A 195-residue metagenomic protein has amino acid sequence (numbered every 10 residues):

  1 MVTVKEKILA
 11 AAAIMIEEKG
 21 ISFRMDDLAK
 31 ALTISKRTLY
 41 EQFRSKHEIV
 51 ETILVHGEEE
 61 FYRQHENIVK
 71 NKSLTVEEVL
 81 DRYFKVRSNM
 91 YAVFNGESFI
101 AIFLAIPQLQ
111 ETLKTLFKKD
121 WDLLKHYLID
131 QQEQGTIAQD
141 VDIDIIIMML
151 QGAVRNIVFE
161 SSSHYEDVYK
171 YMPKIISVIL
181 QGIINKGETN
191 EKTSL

Functional and structural regions predicted by a protein language model:
M1-S22, D26-A31, E48: Basic, helix-initiating cap at the start of DNA-binding domains
G20-I21, E41, A138: Helix-turn-helix/winged-helix DNA-binding modules
M25, L54-Y62: Short, basic, alpha-helical segments at the C-terminal edge of helix-turn-helix-like DNA-binding modules
T33-F43: Short hydrophobic/aromatic patch on the recognition helix
S45-E51, E60: Short amphipathic alpha-helical segment with a characteristic S/N-K-E followed by hydrophobic residues
T52, E66-V93, I146-L150: Hydrophobic alpha-helical connector segments
S88-L123: Short secondary-structure transition hinges
E133-S177, E188-L195: Hydrophobic/aromatic-rich alpha-helical bundle segments in the mid-to-C-terminal region
